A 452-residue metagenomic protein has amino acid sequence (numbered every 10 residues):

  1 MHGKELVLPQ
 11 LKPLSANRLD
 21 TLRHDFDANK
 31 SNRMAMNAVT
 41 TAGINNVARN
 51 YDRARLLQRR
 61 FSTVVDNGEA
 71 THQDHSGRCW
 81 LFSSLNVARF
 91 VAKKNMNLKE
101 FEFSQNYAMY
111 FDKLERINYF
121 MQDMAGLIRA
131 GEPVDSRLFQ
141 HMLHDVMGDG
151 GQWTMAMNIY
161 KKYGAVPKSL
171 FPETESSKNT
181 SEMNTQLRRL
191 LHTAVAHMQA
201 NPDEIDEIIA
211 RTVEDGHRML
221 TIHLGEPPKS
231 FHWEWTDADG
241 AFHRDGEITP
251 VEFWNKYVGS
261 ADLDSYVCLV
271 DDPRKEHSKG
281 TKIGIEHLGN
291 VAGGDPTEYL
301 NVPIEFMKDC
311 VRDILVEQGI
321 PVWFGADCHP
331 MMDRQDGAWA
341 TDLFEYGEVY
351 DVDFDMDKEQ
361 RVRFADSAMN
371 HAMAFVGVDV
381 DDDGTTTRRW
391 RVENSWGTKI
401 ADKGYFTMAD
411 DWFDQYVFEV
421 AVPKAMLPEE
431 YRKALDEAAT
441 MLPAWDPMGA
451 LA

Functional and structural regions predicted by a protein language model:
M1-H2, A452: Non-Sec secretion/translocation targeting segments of pathogen effectors
G3-G68: N-terminal regions that are enriched for targeting/export leaders and immediately downstream pro/stem segments
A54-V322, W390, I400-K403, D410 (+1 more regions): Active-site nucleophile-adjacent alpha helix/oxyanion-hole segment immediately C-terminal to the catalytic cysteine
C79, Y160, R363-G397: Catalytic nucleophile-His microenvironment captured as a short glycine-rich beta-strand/loop that brackets
F82, F324-D327, V376: Short His-Asn-centered micro-motif
G294-N370: Long, positively charged binding patches that form subdomain-scale interaction surfaces for polyanionic ligands
T297-L300, K308-I314, Q360-A365, A374-D382 (+4 more regions): Generic recognition of flexible, low-complexity loop/linker segments
D381, T385-A452: Conserved catalytic-core surface of thiol
